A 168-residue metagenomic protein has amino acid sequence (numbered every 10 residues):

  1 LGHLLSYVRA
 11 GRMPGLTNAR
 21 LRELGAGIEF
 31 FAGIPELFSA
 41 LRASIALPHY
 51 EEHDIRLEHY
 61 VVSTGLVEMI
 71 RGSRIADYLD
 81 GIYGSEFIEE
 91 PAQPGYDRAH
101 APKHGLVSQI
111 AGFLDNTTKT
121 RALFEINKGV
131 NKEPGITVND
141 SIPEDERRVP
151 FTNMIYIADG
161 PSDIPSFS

Functional and structural regions predicted by a protein language model:
L1-G2, S168: Alpha-helix capping and helix-coil boundary motifs
G2-E36: Metal-dependent phosphoesterase signature
G25-S168: C-terminal cap/substrate-recognition subdomain and adjoining C-terminal extension of metal-dependent phosphatase-like
